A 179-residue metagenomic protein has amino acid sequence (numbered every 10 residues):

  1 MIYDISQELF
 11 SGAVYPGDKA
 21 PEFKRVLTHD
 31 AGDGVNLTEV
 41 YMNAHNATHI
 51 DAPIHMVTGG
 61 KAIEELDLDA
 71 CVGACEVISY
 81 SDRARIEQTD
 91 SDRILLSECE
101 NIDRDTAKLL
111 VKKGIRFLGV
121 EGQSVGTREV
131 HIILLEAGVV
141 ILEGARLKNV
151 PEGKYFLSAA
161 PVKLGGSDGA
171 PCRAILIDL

Functional and structural regions predicted by a protein language model:
M1-L179: Active-/binding-site microenvironments in catalytic and ligand-binding cores
